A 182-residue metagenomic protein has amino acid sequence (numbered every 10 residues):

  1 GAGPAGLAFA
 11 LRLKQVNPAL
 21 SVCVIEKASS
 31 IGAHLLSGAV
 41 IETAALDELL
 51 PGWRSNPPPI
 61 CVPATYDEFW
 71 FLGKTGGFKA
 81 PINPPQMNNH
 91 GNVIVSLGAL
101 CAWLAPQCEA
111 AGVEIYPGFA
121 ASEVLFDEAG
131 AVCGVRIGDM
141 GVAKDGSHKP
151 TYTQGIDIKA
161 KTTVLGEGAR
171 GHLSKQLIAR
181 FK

Functional and structural regions predicted by a protein language model:
G1-C23: N-terminal Rossmann-like FAD-binding beta1-loop-alpha1 element of flavoenzymes
A5, S30, R170: Conserved Rossmann-like nucleotide-cofactor binding loop
R12, W103, Q107-K182: Predominantly flavin-linked oxidoreductase catalytic cores and closely associated redox partners
V16, K27-T75: N-terminal FAD cofactor-binding segment of flavoenzymes
V22-S29, A160-L165: Extended hydrophobic secondary-structure segments that form protein cores and membrane-embedded regions
I31, F78, G141-K144: Flexible, glycine-rich phosphate/dinucleotide-binding loops and adjacent beta-alpha linkers at cofactor/substrate
G77-L97, P106, G134: Helix-loop-beta segment of a Rossmann-like dinucleotide-binding subdomain
L100: Short active-site alpha-helical segment characteristic of glycosyltransferases and processive polysaccharide synthases
